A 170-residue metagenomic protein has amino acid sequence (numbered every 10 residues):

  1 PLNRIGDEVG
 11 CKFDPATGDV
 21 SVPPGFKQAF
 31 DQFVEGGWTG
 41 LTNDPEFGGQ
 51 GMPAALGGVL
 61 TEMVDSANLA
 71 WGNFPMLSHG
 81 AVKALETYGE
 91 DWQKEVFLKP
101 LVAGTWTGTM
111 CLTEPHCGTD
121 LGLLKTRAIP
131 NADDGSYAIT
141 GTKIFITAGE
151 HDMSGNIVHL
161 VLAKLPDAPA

Functional and structural regions predicted by a protein language model:
P1-M76, W92, V96: Amphipathic, small/basic residue-rich leader segments at the start of a protein or domain
G6, D14, F74-S78, E86-P130 (+1 more regions): Internal maturation/activation junctions in enzymes
K27-F30, W38, G57, T107 (+2 more regions): Short glycine-rich loop/turn motifs
G37-G40, A70-F74, T107-T109, G135-Y137 (+2 more regions): Beta-sheet entry/capping signal
N43, G48-G51, V64-V82, L101-T113 (+2 more regions): FAD-binding core of FAD-dependent oxidoreductases, characterized by glycine-rich FAD pyrophosphate-binding loops
G51-L56, K83-G89, T119-L124, G149-D152 (+2 more regions): Short acidic, glycine/serine/threonine-rich loops at helix termini
S66, K83-D91, A103, A163-A168: Short, well-ordered loop/turn and helix-capping segments at boundaries between secondary-structure elements and domains
S136-A170: A short core secondary-structure module
